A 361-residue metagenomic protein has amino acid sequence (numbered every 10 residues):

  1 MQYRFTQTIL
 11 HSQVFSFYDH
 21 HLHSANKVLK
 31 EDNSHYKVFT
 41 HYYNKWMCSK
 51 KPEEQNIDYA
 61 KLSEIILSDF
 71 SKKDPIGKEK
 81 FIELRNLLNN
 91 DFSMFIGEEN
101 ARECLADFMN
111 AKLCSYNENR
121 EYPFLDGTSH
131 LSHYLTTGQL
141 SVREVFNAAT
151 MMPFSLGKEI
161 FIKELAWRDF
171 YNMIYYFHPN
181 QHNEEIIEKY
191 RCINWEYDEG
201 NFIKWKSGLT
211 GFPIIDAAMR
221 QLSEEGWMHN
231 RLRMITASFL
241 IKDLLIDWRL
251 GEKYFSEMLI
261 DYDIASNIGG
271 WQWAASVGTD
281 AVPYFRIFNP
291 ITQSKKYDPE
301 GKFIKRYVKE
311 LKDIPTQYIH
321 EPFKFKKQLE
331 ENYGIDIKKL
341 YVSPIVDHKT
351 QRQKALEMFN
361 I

Functional and structural regions predicted by a protein language model:
M1-K45, S276: Active-site neighborhoods of enzyme catalytic cores
R4, F81-I82, G97-N100, F108-A111 (+4 more regions): Generic detector of short, locally flexible boundary/turn motifs and exposed helical patches
D19, R85-L88, C114, L125 (+5 more regions): General secondary-structure edge motif
S34-H35, H41-K189, D298, K302-I361: Glycine/tryptophan-enriched, flexible segments
D126-T316: Active-site-proximal binding-pocket segments
